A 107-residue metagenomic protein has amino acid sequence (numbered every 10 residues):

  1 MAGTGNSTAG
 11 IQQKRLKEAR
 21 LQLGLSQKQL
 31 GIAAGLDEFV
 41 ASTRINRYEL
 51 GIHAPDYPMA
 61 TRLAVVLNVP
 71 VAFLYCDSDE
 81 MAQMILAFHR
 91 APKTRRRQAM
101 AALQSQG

Functional and structural regions predicted by a protein language model:
M1-Q22: A short, Lys/Arg-rich alpha-helix, primarily the initiator
L23-R47: Short alpha-helical DNA-recognition segment
G24, S42-T43, L50-V65, M81: Short, basic-rich loop-to-helix N-cap that marks the start of a DNA-contacting helix
L30, M59-L67, L74-Y75: Hydrophobic micro-packing sites on short alpha-helices
A34, E49, M59, Y75-S78: DNA major-groove recognition helix of helix-turn-helix
R44-R47, F73, A87: Residue-level recognition of specific faces of alpha-helices
D79-G107: Interfacial/linker helices and their anchor residues that mediate assembly or domain coupling
